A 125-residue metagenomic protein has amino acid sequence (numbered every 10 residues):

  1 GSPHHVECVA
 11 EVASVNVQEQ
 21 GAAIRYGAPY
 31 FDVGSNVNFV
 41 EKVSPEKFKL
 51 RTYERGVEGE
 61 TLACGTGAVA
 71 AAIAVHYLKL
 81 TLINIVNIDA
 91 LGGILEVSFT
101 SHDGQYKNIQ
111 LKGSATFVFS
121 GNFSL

Functional and structural regions predicted by a protein language model:
S2-A63, A72-L125: Active-site proximal loop and beta-alpha junction motif in alpha/beta enzyme cores
A68: Conserved acetyl-CoA-binding loop-helix of GNAT-fold acetyltransferases
